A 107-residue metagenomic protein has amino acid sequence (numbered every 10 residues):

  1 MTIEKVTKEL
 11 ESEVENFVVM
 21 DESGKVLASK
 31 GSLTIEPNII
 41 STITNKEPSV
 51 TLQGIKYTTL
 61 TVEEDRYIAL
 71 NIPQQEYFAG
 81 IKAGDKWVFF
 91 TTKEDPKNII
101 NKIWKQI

Functional and structural regions predicted by a protein language model:
M1-I107: Non-catalytic interaction/Regulatory regions outside core domains
